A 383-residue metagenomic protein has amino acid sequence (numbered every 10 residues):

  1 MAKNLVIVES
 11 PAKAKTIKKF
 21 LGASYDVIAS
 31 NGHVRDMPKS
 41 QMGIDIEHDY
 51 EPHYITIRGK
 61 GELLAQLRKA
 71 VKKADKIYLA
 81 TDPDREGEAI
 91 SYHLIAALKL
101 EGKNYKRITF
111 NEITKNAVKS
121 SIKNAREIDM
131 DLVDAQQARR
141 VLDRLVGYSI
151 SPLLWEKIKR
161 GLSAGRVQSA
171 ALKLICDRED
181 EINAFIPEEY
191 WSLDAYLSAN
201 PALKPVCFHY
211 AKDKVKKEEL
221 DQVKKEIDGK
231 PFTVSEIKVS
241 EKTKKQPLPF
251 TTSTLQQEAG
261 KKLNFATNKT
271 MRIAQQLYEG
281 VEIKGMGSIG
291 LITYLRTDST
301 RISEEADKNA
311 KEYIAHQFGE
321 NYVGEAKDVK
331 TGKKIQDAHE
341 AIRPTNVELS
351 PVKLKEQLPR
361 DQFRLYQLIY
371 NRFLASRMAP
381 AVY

Functional and structural regions predicted by a protein language model:
M1-R140, S149, Y210-A211, D221 (+1 more regions): Intrinsically disordered, low-complexity regulatory segments
D26, R35-T56, A164-E279, K311-G324 (+2 more regions): Long, highly charged, low-complexity internal segments
K72, I113-L197, E236-S240, N346: C-terminal or mid-to-C-terminal helical accessory/interaction module adjacent to the motor/catalytic core
T81-P83, A259, R296: Short glycine-centered, acidic/aromatic-flanked micro-motifs in structured strand/loop junctions that mark active-site
K99-N104, K262-T267, G280-G287: Secondary-structure transition/capping motifs at alpha-helix termini and the adjoining loop/turn into the next element
N104-R107, D131-D134, G290-L295, P380-Y383: Interdomain boundary/hinge elements
N111-N116, T252-S253, I273-G280, M286-R296: Short, conserved phosphate-binding/catalytic loop or strand-edge motifs used in phosphoryl-/nucleotidyl-transfer
D129-L132, L145, W155, G280-Q367: Extended, highly charged linker/hinge segments and catalytic-adjacent loops that couple domains and form adaptable
